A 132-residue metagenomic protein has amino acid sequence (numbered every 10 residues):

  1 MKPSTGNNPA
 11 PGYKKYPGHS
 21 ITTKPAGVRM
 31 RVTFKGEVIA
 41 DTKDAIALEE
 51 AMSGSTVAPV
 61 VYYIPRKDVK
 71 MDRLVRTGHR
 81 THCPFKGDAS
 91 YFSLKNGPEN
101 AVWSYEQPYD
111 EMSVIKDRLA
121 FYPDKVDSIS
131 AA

Functional and structural regions predicted by a protein language model:
M1-A132: Terminal leader/tail segments of proteins
